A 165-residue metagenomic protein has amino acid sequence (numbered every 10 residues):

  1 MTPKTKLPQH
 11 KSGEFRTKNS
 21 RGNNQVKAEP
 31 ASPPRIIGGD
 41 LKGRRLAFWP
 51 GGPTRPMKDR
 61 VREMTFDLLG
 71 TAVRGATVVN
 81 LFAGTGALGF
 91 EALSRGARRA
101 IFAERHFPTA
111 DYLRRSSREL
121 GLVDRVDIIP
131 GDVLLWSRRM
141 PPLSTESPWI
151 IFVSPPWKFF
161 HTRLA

Functional and structural regions predicted by a protein language model:
M1-A165: Class I S-adenosyl-L-methionine-dependent methyltransferase catalytic core
